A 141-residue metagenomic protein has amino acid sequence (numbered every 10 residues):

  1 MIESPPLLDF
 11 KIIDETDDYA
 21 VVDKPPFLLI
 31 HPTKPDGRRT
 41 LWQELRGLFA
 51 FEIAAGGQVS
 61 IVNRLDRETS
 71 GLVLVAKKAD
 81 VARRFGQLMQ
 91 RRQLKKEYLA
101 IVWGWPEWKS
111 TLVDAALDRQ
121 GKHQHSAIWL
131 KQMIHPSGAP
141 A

Functional and structural regions predicted by a protein language model:
M1-A141: RNA pseudouridine synthases
